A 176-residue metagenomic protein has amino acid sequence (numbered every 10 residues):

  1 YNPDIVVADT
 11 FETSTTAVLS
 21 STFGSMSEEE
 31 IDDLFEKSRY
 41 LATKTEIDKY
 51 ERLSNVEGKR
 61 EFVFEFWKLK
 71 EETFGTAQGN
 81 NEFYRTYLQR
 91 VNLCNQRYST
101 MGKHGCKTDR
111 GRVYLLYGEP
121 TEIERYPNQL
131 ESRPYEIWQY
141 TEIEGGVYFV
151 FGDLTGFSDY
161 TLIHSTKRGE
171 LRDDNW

Functional and structural regions predicted by a protein language model:
P3-D9, V18-W176: Residues within mature, well-folded domains
